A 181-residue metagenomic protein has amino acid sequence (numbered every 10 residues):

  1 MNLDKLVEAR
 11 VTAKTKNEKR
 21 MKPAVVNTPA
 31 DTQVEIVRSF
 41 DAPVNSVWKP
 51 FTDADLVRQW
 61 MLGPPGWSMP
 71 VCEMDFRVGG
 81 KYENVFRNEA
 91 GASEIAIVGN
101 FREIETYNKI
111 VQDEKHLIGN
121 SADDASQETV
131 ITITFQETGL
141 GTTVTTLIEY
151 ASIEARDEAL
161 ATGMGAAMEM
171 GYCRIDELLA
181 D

Functional and structural regions predicted by a protein language model:
M1-K19, Q127, A151-D181: A conserved amphipathic terminal alpha-helix motif
N17-W67: Hydrophobic ligand-binding cavity/cleft-lining segments
D31-V37, V44, M69, K81 (+4 more regions): Intrinsic-disorder/low-complexity, polar/charged segments enriched in Ser/Thr/Lys/Arg/Asp/Glu/Gln
E35-I36, D55-E94: Short beta-edge strand/loop motif at the mouth of beta-sheet-based domains
R38, V71-M74, I97-E103, E128-Q136: Hydrophobic/aromatic beta-strand elements that line small-molecule binding cavities or substrate pockets in beta-rich
V44-N45, D75-R77, R102-K109, T134-T143: A short, structured loop/turn motif at beta-sheet edges
V47, V57, Y82-N84, F101 (+4 more regions): Hydrophobic pocket/interface hotspot
V111-D113, N120-A166: Beta-strand/loop substructures that line and gate deep hydrophobic ligand-binding cavities in soluble
